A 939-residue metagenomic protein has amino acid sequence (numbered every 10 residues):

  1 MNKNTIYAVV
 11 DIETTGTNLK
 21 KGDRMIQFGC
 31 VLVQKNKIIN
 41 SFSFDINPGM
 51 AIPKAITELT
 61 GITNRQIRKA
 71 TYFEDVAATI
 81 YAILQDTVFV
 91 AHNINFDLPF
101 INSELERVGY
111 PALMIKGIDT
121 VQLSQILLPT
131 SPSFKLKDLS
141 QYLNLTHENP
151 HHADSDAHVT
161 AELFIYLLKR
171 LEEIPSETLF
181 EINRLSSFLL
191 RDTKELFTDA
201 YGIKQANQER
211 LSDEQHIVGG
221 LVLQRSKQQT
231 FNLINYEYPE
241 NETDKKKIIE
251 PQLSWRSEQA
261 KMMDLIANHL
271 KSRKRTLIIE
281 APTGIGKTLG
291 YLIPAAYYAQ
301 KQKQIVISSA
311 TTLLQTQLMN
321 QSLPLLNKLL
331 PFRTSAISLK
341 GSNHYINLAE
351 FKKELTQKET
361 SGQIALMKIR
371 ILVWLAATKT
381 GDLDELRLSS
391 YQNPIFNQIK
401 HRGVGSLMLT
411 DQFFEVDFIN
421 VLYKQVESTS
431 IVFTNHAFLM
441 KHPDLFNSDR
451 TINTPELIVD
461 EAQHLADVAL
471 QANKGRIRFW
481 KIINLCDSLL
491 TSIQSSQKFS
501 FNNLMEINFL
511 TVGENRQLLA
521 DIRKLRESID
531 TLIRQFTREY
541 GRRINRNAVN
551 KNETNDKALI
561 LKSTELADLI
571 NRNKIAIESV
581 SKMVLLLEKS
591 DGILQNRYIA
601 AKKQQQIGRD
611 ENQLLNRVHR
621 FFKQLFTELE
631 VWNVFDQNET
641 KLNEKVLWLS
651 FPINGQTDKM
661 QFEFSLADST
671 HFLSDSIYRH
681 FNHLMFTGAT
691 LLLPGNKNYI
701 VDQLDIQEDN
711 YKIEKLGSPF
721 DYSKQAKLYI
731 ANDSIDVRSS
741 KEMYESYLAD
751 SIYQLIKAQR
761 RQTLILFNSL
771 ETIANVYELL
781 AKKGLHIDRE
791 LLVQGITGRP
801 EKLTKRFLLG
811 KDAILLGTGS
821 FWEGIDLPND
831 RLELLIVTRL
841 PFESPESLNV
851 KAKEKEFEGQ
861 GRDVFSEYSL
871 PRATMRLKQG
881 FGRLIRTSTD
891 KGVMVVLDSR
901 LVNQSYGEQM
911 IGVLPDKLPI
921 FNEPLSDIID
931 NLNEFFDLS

Functional and structural regions predicted by a protein language model:
M1-N2, Y166-K245: Acidic two-metal-ion nuclease catalytic site recognized across multiple nuclease folds, prominently DnaQ/RNase D-T
N2-K116, P129-H151: Conserved non-catalytic scaffold segment of RNase H-like nuclease domains
Q85-L105, Q125, P129-S131, K135-F197 (+1 more regions): Acidic, Mg2+-coordinating catalytic module of metal-dependent nucleases/exonucleases that use a two-metal-ion mechanism
Q228-I278: Conserved pre-motif I regulatory segment
T230-L233, D244-K247, S335, G341-N397 (+3 more regions): Conserved coupling segment at the C-terminus of the helicase ATP-binding
T243, Q302-K303, S309-T429, V850: A substrate-engagement module of RecA-like helicase motors
S272-I293: Walker A/P-loop
A731-E742, G795-D898: Conserved RecA-like P-loop NTPase helicase motor core
